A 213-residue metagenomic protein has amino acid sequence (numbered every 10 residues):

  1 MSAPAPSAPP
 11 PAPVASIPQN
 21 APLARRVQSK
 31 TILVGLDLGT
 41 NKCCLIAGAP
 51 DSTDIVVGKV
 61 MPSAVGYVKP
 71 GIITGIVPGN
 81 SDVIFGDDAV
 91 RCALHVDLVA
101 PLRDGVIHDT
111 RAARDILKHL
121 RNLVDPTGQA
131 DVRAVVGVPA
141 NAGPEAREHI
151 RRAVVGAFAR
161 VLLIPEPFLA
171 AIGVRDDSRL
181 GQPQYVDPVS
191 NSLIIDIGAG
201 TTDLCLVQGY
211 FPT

Functional and structural regions predicted by a protein language model:
M1-V57, V68-G71, S81-I84, D88-I197 (+1 more regions): Nucleotide/phosphate-binding catalytic cleft detector across ATP-hydrolyzing and phosphate-transferring enzymes
P62: Substrate-binding rim/cap in mid-to-C-terminal beta-strand-loop elements of soluble/periplasmic
V65: N-terminal phosphate/diphosphate-binding loop that engages ATP/GTP or pyrophosphate donors across diverse enzyme folds
T74-I76: Extracytoplasmic strand-loop-helix segments at the start of, or within, the mature domains of secreted/periplasmic
D203-C205: A structural feature that tracks compact, well-ordered secondary-structure segments with a strong bias toward
